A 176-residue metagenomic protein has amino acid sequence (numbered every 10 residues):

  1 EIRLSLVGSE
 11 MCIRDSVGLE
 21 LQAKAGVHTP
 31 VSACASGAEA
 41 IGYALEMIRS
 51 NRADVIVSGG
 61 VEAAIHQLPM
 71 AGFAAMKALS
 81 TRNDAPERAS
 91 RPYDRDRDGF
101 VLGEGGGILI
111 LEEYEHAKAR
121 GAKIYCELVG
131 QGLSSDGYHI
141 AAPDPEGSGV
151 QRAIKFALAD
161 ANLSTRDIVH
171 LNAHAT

Functional and structural regions predicted by a protein language model:
E1-G8, C12-I13: Single conserved hydrophobic/aromatic residue that forms the stacking wall/gate of nucleotide- or nucleobase-binding
E10, R14, G18-L21, G26-E62 (+1 more regions): Active-site-proximal alpha-helical scaffold in enzymes
A38-A40, A64-L68, G137: Short, well-ordered, mixed-charge alpha-helical segments that flank or form enzyme active sites
M76-T81: Peri-membrane helix termini and adjoining interfacial loops of integral membrane proteins
D84-L163, V169-H170: Condensing-enzyme catalytic core mediating Claisen C-C bond formation in acyl metabolism
H174: Glycine-centered flexible beta-alpha turn that most often forms the glycine-rich phosphate-binding loop
